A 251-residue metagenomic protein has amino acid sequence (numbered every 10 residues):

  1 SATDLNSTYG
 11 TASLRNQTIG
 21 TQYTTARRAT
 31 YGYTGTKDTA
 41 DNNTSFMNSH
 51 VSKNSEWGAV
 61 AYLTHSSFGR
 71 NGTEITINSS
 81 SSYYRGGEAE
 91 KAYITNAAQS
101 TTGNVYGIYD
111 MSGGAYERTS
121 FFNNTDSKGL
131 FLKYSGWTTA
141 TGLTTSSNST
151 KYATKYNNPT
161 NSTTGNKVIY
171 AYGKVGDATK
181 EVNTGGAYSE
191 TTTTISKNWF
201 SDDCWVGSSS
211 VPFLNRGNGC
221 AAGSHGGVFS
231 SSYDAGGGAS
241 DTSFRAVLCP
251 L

Functional and structural regions predicted by a protein language model:
S1-A40, T44-S49, D126-S162, K167-I169 (+1 more regions): Extracellular adhesion/carbohydrate-recognition regions
S1-M111, P250: Short aromatic-cysteine micro-motif
N54-G58, S80-N124, T138-L251: C-terminal, surface-exposed recognition/capping segments
H65-S67, E74-I75, L130-Y134, S230: Surface-exposed beta-strand edges and their flanking turn/coil or helix-capping segments
